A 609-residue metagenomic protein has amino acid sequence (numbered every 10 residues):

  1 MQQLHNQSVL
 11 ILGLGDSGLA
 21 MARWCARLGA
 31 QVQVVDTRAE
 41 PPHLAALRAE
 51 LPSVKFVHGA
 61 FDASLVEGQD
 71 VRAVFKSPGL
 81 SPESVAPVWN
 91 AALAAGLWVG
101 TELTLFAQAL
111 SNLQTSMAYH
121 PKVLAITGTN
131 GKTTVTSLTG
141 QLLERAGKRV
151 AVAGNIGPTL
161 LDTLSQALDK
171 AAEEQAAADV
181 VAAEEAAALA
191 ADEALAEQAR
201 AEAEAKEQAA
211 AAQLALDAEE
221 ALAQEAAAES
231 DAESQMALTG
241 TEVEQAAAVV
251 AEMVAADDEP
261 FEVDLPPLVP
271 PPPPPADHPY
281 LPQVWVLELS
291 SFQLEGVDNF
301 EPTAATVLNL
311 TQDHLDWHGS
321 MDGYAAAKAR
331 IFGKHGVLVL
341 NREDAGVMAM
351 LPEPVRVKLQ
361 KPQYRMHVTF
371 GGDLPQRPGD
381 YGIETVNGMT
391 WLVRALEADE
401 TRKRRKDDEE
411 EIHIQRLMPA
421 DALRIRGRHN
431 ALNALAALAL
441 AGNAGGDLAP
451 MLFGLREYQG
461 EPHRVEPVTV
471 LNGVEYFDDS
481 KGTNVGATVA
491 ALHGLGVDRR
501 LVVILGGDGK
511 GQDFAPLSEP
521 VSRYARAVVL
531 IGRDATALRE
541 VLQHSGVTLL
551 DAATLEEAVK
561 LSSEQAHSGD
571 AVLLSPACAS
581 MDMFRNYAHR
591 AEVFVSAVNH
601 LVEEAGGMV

Functional and structural regions predicted by a protein language model:
Q2-Q3, S8, M21-L28, L417-A525 (+1 more regions): Nucleotide phosphate-binding/pyrophosphate-handling subdomain across enzymes that bind or process nucleotide phosphates
L14: Glycine-rich Rossmann-fold phosphate-binding loop(s) that bind the pyrophosphate of adenine dinucleotide cofactors
A30-L47: NAD(P)-binding Rossmann-fold cofactor-contacting core
Q31-D36, A151-V152, V286, T369 (+1 more regions): Short beta-strand "acidic-cap" motif of Rossmann-like dinucleotide-binding folds
L44-A45, A515-D570, G607-V609: C-terminal helical cap/extension that packs against the catalytic core of soluble nucleotide-cofactor enzymes
L47-R48, V66-F75, L80-T101, A107 (+9 more regions): Acidic, Mg2+-coordinating active-site environments of NTP-dependent enzymes
E50-L65: Glycine-rich, highly charged phosphate/nucleotide-binding loops
A107-P158: Walker A (P-loop) phosphate-binding motif
